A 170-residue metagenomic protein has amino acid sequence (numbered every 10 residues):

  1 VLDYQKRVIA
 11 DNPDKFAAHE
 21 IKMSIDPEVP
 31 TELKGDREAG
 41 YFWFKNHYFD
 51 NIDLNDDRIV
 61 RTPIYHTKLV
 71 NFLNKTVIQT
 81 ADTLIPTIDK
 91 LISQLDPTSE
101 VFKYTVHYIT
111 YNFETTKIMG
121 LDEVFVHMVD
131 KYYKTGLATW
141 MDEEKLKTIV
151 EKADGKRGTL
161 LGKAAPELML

Functional and structural regions predicted by a protein language model:
V1-M169: Oxidative protein folding and maturation machinery
